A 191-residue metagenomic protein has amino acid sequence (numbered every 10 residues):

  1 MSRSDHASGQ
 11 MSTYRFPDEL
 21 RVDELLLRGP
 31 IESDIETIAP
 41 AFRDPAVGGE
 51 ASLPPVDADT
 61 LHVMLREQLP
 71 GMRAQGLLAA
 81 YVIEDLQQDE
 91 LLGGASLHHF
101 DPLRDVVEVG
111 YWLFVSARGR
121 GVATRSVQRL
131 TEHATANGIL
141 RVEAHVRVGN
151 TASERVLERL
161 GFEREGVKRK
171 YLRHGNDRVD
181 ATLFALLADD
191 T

Functional and structural regions predicted by a protein language model:
M1-S116, H133, R178-T191: GNAT-family acyltransferases
L26, L140-R141: Structural signature of beta-strand start/N-cap positions in the alpha/beta core of ABC transporter nucleotide-binding
D34, A46, A117, G121 (+2 more regions): Conserved functional loop/turn residues at catalytic and ligand-binding sites
D57, G149, L172: Positions that flank functional sites
G93, N150, G161: Conserved phosphate-binding and hydrolysis motifs of nucleotide-dependent enzymes
Y111-W112, G119-A136, T151-R159: Conserved acetyl-CoA-binding loop-helix of GNAT-fold acetyltransferases
E143-V146, E163-A181: Conserved catalytic-core motifs of GNAT/GCN5-like acyltransferases
L157, F162, F184: Conserved active-site tyrosine of GNAT-family acetyltransferases
